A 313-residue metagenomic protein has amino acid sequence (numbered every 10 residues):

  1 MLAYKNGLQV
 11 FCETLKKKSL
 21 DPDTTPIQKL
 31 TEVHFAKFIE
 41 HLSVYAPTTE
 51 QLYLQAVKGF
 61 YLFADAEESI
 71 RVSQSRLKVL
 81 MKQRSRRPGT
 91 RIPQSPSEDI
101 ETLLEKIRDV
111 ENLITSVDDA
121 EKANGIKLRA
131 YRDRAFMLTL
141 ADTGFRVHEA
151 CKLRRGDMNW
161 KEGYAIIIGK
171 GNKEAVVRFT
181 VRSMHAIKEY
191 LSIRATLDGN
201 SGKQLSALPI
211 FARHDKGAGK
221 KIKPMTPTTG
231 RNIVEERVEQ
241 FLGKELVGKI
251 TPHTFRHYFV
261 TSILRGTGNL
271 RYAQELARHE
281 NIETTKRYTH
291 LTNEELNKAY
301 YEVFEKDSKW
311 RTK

Functional and structural regions predicted by a protein language model:
M1-K313: Conserved catalytic core of the tyrosine transesterase superfamily
